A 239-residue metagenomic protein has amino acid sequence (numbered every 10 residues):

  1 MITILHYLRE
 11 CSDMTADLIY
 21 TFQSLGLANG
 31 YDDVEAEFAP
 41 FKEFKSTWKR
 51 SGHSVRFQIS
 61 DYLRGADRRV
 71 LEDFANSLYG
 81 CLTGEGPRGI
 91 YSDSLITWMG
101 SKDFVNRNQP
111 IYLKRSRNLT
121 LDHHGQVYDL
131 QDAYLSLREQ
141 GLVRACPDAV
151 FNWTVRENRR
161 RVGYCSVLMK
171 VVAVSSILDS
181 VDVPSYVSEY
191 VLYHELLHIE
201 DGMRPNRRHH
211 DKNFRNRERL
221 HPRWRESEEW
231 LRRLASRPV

Functional and structural regions predicted by a protein language model:
M1-E189, I199-V239: Active-site-proximal or metal-binding-adjacent scaffold patches in catalytic folds
